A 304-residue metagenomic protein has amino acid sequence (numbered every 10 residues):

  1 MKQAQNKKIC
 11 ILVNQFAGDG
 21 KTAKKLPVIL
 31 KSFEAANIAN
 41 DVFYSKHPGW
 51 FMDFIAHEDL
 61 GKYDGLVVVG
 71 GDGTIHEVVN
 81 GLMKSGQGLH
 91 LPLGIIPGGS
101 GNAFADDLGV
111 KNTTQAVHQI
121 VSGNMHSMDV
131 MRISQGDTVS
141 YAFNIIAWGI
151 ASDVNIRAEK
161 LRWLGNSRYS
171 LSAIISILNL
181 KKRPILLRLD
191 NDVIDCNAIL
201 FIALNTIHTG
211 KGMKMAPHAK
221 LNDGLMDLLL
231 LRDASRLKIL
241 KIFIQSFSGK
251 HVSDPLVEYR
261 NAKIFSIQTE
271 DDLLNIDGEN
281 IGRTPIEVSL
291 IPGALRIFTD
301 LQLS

Functional and structural regions predicted by a protein language model:
M1-V69, S304: ATP/NTP phosphate-donor binding region
K7-I9, L91, K263: Nucleotide donor/acceptor-binding cores
A36, S45, K84-I199: Catalytic core of DAGKc-family lipid kinases
F51, T74-V78, M128: Short glycine/serine/threonine-rich phosphate/pyrophosphate-binding segments that cradle anionic phosphate groups
T74-G88: Short Gly/Thr/Asp-enriched flexible loops that form oxyanion-binding sites at enzyme active sites
A147, A151, I202-A216, N280: Glycine-rich phosphate/pyrophosphate-binding beta-alpha loops
L189, D195, K220, M226 (+1 more regions): ATP/nucleoside-binding phosphotransfer catalytic cores, i.e., glycine-rich phosphate-binding loops
